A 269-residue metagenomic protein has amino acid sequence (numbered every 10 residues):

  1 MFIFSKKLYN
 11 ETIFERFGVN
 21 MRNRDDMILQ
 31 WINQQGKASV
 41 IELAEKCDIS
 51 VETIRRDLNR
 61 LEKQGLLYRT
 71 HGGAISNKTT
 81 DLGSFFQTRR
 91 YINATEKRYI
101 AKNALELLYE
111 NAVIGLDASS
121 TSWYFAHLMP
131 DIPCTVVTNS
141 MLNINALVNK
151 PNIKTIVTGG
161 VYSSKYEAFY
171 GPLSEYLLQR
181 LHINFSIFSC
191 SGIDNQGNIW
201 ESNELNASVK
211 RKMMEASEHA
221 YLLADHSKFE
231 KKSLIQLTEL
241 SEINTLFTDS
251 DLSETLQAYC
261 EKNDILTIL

Functional and structural regions predicted by a protein language model:
F2-F4, L8-M27, W31-C47, E52-A118 (+3 more regions): HTH-adjacent hinge/linker in prokaryotic transcriptional regulators
F4, I13, F17-N20, Q30 (+3 more regions): Conserved phosphate- and dinucleotide-binding cores of soluble alpha/beta proteins, encompassing both enzyme active
M27, R56, Y99, Y124 (+4 more regions): Short Gly/charged-rich anion-binding patches and loops
T70-H71, T138, V157, L269: A generic structural-conservation signal
S120, M141-L142, D251: Alpha-helix/helix-capping structural signal
